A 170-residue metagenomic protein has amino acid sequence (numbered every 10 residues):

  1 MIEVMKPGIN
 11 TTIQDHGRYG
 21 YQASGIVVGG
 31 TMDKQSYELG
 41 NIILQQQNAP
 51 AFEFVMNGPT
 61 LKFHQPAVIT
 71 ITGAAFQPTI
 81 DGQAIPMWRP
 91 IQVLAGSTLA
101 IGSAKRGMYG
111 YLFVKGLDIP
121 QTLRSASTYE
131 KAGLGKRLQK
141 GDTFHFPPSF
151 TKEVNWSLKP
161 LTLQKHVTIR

Functional and structural regions predicted by a protein language model:
M1-R170: Conserved "landmark" site that anchors the functional core of diverse proteins
